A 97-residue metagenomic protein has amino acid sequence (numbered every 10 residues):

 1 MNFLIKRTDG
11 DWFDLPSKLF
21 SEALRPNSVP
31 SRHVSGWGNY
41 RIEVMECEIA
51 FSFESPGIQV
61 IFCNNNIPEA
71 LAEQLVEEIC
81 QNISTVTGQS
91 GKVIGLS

Functional and structural regions predicted by a protein language model:
M1-S35: Short Lys/Arg-enriched alpha/beta "domain-start" segment
F3-T8, Y40-E43, V93: Short beta-strand element of the conserved SAM-dependent methyltransferase core
N27-E69: Short, intrinsically disordered low-complexity segments
G57-S97: Ampiphathic alpha-helical segments that act as solvent-exposed interaction surfaces
